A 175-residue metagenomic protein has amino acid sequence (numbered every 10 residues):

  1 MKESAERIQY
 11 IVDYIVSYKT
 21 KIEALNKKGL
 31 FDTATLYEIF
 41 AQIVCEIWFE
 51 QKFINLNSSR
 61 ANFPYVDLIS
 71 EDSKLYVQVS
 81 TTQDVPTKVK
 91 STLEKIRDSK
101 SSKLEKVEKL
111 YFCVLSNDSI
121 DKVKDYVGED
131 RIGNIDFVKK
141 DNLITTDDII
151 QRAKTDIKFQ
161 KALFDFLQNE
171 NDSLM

Functional and structural regions predicted by a protein language model:
M1-V12, T82-M175: Acidic metal-coordinating catalytic centers involved in nucleic-acid phosphodiester chemistry
K2-L56: Acidic-basic catalytic patches of nuclease active cores, encompassing PD-(D/E)XK and other metal-cofactor nuclease
Q9, Y18-I22, S59-R60, L68-I69 (+2 more regions): Generic ordered-secondary-structure signal
D32-R97: Catalytic centers of nucleases
